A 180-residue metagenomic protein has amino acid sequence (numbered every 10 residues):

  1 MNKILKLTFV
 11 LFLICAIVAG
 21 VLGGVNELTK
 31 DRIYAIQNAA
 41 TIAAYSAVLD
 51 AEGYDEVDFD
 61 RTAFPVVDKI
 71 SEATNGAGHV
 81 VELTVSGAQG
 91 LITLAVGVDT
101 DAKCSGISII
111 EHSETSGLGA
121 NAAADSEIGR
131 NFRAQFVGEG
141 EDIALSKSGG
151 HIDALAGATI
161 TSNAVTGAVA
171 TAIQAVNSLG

Functional and structural regions predicted by a protein language model:
N2-G180: Flexible, solvent-exposed loop/hinge segments and secondary-structure transition points
